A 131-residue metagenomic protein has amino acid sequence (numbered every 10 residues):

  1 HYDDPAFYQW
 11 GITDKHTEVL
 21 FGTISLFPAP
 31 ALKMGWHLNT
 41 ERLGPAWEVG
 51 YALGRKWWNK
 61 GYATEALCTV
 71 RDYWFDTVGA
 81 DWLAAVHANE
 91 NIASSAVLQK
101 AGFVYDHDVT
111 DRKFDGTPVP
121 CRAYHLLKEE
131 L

Functional and structural regions predicted by a protein language model:
H1-G11: A short helix-loop-beta-strand connector motif used in the catalytic cores of GNAT acetyltransferases and, in some
Q9-L131: Acyl-donor (CoA/ACP) binding surface of acyl/acetyltransferases
